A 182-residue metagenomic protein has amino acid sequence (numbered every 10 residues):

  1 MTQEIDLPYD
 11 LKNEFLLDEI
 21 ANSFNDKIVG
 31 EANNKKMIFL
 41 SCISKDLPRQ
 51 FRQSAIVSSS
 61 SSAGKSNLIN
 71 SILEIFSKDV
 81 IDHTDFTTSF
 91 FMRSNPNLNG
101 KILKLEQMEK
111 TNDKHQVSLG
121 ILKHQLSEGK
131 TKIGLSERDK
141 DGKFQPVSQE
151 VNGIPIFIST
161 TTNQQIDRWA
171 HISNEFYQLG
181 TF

Functional and structural regions predicted by a protein language model:
M1-N34: Charged, amphipathic alpha-helical linker segments immediately N-terminal to NTP-binding catalytic cores
K36-M37, S41-F182: Conserved ASCE/P-loop NTPase catalytic core
